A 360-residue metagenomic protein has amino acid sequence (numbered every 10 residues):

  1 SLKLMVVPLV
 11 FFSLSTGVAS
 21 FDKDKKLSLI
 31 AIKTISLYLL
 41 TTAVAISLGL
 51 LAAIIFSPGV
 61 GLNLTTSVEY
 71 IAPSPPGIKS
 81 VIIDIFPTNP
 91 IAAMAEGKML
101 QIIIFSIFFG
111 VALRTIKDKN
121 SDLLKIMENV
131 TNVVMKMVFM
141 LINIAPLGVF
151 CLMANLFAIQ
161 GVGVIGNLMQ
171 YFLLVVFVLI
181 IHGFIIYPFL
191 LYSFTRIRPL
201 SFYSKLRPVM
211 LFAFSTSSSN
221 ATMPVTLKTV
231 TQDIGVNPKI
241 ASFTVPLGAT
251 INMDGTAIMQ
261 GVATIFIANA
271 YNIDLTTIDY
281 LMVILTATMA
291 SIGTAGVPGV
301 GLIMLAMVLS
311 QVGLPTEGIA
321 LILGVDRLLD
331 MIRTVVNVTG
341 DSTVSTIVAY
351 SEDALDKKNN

Functional and structural regions predicted by a protein language model:
L2-M5, I78-K79, G97-Q101, F139-N143 (+6 more regions): Membrane-interfacial loop-to-helix junctions in multi-pass transporters
V6, V10, A145-G148, S218-T226 (+4 more regions): Transmembrane helix boundary and interhelical junction motifs in multipass membrane proteins
S20-K26, I116-S121, N129, I159-Q160 (+5 more regions): Juxtamembrane helix-boundary/capping and inter-helix hinge elements in multi-pass membrane proteins
L29, D84, A92-A93, K125-M140 (+6 more regions): Short amphipathic alpha-helical coupling elements at transmembrane boundaries
K33-S201: Signature of multi-pass transmembrane helix bundles
T34-L39, F108, F172, V176 (+6 more regions): Transmembrane helix-bundle signature of multi-pass membrane transporters/permeases
P208-S291, S345, L355-N360: Helix-loop-helix junctions within the multi-pass membrane cores of secondary transporters/permeases
G261-N360: Transmembrane alpha-helical segments and their short flanking loops that form helix-hairpins/helix-helix interfaces
